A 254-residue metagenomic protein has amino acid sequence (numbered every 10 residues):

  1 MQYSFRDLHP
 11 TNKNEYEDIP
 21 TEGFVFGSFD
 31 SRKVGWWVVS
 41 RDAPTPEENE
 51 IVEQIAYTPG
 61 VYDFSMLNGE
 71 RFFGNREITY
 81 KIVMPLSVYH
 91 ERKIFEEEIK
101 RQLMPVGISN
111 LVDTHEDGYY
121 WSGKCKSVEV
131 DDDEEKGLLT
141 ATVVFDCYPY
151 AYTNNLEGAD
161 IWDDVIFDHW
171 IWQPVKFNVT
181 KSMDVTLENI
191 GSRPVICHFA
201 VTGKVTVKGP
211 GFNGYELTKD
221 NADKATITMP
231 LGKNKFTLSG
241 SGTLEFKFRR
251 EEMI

Functional and structural regions predicted by a protein language model:
M1-Y57: Polar/acidic, low-complexity leader/linker segments enriched in S/T/G and N/D
H9, K81-K126: Short, acidic/charged, Gly/Pro-enriched secondary-structure junctions
E17-T21, L103-I108, V201-K204: A short, compositionally biased
D42-T79: Short, solvent-exposed beta-alpha or beta-beta edge segments that form flexible loop/patches at the rim of ligand
S65-H90, G137-A151, N234: Oligomerization/assembly interface segments of phage tail-like spikes and tubes
F72-R76, L103-P105, E135-L139, G191-R193 (+1 more regions): Solvent-exposed loop and beta-edge segments used for protein-protein assembly and interaction
I108-Y150: Short beta-strand and beta-hairpin "edge-sheet" elements
T153-I254: Intrinsically disordered, low-complexity segments enriched in serine, threonine, and glycine
